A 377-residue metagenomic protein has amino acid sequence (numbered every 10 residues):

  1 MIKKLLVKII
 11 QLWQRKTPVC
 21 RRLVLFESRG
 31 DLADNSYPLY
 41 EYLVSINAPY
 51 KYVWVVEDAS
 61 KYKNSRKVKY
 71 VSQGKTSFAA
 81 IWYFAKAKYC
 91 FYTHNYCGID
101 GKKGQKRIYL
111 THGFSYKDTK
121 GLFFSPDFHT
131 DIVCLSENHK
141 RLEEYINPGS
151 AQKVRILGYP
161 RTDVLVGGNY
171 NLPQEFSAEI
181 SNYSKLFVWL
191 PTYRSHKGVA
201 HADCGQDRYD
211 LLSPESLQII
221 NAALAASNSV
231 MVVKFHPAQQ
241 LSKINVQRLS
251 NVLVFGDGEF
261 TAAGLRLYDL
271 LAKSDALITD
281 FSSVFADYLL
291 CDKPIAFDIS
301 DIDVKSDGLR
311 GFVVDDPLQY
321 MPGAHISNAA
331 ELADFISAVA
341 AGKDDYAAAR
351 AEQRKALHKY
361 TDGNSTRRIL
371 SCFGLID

Functional and structural regions predicted by a protein language model:
M1-G30: Membrane-proximal basic amphipathic "stem/tether" segments
R22-G167: Active-site and donor-binding regions of nucleotide-sugar-utilizing enzymes
D34-S45, T162-R248, I326, R367: Conserved catalytic-core segment of nucleotide-activated headgroup transferases in glycan assembly
Y70-K75, L253-A262, M321-F335: Short acidic-hydrophobic, aromatic-tinged amphipathic segments that line or gate anion-handling sites
Q73-A87, P237-A286: Donor nucleotide-activated moiety binding/catalytic core segment of transferases that use nucleotide-activated donors
C90-T111, S115-Y116, A263-D307: A donor-sugar binding/catalytic signature common to diverse glycosyltransferases and related nucleotide-sugar
P126, R248-S250, S283-L357: Catalytic binding pocket for nucleotide-activated donors in carbohydrate/polymer assembly enzymes
D362-D377: C-terminal alpha-helical cap of glycosyltransferases
